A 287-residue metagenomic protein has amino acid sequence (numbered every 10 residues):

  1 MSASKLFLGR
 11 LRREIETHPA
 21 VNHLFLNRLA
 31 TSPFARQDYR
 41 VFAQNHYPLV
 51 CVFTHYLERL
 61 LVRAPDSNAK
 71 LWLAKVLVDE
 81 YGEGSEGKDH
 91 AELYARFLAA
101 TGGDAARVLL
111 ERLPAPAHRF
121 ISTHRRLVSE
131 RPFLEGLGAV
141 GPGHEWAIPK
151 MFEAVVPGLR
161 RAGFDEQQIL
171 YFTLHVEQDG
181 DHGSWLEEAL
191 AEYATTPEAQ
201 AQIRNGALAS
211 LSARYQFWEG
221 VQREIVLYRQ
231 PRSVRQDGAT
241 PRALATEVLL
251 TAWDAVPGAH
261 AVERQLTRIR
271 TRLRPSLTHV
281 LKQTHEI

Functional and structural regions predicted by a protein language model:
M1-P257, A261-I269, L273-I287: Non-heme di-metal
